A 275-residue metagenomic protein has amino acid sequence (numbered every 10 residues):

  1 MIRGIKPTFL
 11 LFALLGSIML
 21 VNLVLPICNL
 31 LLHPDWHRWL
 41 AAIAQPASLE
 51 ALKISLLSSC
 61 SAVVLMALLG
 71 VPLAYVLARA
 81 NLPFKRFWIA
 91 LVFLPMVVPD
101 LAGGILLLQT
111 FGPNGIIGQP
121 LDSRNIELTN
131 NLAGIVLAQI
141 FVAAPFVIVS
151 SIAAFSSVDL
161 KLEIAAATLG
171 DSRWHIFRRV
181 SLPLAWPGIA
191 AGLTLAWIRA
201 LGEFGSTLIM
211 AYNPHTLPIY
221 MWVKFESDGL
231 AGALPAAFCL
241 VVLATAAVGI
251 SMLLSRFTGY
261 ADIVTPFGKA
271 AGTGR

Functional and structural regions predicted by a protein language model:
I2-H37, P46-S156, V180, L184-A200 (+4 more regions): Membrane-water interface segments at the C-terminal ends of transmembrane alpha-helices in multi-pass inner-membrane
P83, D171-R173: Short coil/turn motifs that cap or connect alpha-helices
L162, F204: Helix-turn-helix DNA-binding elements, focusing on the entry/boundary residues of the two helices that contact DNA
A166: The alpha-helix within a helix-turn-helix
L169-G170, P183: Glycine/proline-centered hinge or cleavage motifs at structural transition points of membrane proteins
P214-T216: Extracytoplasmic catalytic/substrate-binding loops of multi-pass membrane glycan-assembly enzymes
T258-F267: Short, Lys/Arg-enriched, Gly/Pro-containing loop segments at transmembrane-helix junctions of multi-pass membrane
